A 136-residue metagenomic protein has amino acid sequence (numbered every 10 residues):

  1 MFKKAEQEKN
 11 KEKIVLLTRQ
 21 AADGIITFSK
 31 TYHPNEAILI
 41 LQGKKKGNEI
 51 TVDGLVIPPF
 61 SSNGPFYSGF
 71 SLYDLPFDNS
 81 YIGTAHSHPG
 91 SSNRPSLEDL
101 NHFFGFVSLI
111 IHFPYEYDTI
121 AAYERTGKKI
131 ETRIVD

Functional and structural regions predicted by a protein language model:
M1-Y81, P89-D136: Conserved beta-strand-loop surface patch within small alpha/beta domains used for substrate/adaptor or ligand engagement
